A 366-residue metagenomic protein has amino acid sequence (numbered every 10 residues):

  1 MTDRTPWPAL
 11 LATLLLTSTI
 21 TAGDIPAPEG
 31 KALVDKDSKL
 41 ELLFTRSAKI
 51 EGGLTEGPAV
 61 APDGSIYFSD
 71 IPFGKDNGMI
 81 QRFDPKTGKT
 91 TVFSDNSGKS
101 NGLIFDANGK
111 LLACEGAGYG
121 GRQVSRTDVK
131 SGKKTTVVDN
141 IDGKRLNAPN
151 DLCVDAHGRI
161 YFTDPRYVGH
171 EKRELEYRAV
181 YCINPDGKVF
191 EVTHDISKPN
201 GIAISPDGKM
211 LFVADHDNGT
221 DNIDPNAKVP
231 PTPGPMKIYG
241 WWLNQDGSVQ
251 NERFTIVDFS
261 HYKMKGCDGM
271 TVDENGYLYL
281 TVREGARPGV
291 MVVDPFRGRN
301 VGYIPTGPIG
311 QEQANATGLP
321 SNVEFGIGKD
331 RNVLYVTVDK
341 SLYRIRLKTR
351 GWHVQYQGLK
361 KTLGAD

Functional and structural regions predicted by a protein language model:
P8-T19: Bacterial N-terminal signal peptides
G23-L40, E174, V249: Blade/loop signatures of beta-propeller domains
S47-D63, N77, N96-G116, G121 (+7 more regions): Beta-rich, blade/repeat-based domains predominating in secreted/periplasmic proteins but also intracellular
I66-T91: Beta-propeller domains
I71, G116-G118, P165-Y167, H216-N218 (+5 more regions): Short loop/turn segments immediately following the C-termini of beta-strands
G78-Q81, R122-S125, R178-Y181, K237-Y239 (+2 more regions): A short loop-to-beta-strand structural motif that recurs across blades of beta-propeller domains
G240-S248, P295-R297, L347-Y356: Short loop/turn segments immediately following beta-strands, especially the blade-tip and inter-blade linker loops
N322-D366: Blade-level signature of beta-propeller repeat domains, shared across WD40, Kelch, NHL, RCC1 and BNR/Asp-box propellers
